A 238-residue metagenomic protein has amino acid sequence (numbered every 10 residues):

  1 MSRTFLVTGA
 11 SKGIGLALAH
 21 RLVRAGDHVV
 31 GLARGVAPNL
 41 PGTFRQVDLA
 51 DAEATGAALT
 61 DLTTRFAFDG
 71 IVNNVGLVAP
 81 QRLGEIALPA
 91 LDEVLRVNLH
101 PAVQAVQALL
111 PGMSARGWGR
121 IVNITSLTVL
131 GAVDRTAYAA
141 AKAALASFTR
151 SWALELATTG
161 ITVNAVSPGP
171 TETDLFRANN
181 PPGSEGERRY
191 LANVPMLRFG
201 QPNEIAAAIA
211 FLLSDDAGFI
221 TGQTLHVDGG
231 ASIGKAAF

Functional and structural regions predicted by a protein language model:
S11, V106, A141, T149: Active-site helix of classical SDR
N74-P80, G230: Conserved NAD(P)H cofactor-binding loop of Rossmann-fold oxidoreductase domains
R82-L83, A90-L95, G186, Y190: Substrate-binding pocket helix/loop in short-chain dehydrogenase/reductase
I86, A132-A140, S151, A236-F238: Active-site loop-to-helix junction immediately N-terminal to the catalytic Tyr of the SDR YXXXK motif in Rossmann-fold
P111, L154-T158, G218: Alpha-helical segment proximal to the catalytic Tyr-Lys
V194-I205, D216: A conserved structural motif in NAD(P)-dependent oxidoreductases
A210, T221-F238: Short C-terminal tail/terminal secondary-structure segment of NAD(P)H-dependent dehydrogenase/reductase domains
